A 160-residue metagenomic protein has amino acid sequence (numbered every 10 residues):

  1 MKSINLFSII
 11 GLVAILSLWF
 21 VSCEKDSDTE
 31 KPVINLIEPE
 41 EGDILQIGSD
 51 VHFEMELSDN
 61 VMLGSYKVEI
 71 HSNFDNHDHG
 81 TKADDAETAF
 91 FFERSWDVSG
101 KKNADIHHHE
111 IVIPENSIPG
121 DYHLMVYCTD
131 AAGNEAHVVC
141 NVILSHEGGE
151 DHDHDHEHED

Functional and structural regions predicted by a protein language model:
M1-I10: Bacterial N-terminal signal peptides that target proteins for export
I10-G11, D78: Prokaryotic Sec-type signal peptides and long signal-anchor helices with extended Leu/Ile/Val-rich h-regions
V13-S17: Alpha-helical transmembrane segments
L18-S22: C-terminal motif of bacterial Sec signal peptides marking the signal peptidase cleavage site
E24-S27: Bacterial signal peptide processing site
K31-D160: First exposed extracellular module after export/assembly in secreted or surface-exposed proteins
